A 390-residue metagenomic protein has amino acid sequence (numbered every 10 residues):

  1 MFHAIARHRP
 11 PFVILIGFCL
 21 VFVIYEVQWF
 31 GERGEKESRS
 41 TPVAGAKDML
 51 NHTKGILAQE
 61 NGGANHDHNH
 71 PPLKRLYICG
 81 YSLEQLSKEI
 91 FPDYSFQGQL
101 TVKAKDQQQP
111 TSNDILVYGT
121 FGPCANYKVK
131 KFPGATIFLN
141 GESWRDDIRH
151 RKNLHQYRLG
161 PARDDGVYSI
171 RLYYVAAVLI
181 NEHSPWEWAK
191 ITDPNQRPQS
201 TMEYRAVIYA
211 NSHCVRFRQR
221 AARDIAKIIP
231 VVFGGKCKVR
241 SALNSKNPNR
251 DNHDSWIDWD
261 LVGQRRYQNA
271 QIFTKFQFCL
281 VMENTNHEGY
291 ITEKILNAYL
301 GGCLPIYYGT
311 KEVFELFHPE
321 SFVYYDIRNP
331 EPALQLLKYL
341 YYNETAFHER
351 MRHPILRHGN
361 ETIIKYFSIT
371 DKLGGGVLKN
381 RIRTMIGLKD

Functional and structural regions predicted by a protein language model:
F2-F138, I148-D390: Pol beta-like nucleotidyltransferase catalytic core
